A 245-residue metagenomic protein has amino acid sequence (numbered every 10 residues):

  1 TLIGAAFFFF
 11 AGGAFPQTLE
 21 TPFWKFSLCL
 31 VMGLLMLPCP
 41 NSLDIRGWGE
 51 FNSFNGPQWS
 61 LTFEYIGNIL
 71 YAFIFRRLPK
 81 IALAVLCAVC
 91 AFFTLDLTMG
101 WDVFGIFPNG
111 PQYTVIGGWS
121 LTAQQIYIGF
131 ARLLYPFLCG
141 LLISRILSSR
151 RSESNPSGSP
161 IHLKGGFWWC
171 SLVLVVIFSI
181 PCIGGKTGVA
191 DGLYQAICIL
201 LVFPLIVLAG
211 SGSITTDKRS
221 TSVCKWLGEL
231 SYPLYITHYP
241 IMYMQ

Functional and structural regions predicted by a protein language model:
T1-Y65, T94-A123, C198-S211: Membrane-interface helix-loop-helix regions
A6, C90-F92, L142-I143: Hydrophobic transmembrane alpha-helices of multi-pass, membrane-embedded glycosylation machinery
C39-W48, I74-L78, G118-Q245: Alpha-helical transmembrane segments in multi-pass integral membrane proteins
Y65, I69-A72, Y239: Catalytic glutamate of the conserved HExxH
P79-A84: A short alpha/beta connector and helix-capping loop motif
V85, F93, G100, R150-E153 (+1 more regions): Juxtamembrane helix-loop transition sites at the ends of transmembrane segments in multi-pass membrane proteins
A88-D102, L172-G185: Aromatic-anchored segments of alpha-helical transmembrane domains
